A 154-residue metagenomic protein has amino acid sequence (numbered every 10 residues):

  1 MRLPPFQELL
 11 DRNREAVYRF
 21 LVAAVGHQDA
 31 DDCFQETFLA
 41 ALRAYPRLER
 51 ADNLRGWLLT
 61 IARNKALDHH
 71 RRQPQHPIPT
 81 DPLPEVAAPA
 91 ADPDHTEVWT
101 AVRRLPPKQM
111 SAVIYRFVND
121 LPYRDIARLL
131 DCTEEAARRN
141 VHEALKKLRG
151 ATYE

Functional and structural regions predicted by a protein language model:
M1-E8, Y18-E36, Y45-D52, E134: Short, charged helix-capping/linker segments at alpha-helix termini
P4, P77-R103: Acidic, proline/glycine-rich intrinsically disordered inter-domain spacer in sigma factors
A16, E97-T100, M110-S111: Pre-recognition alpha-helix immediately N-terminal to the DNA-recognition helix within helix-turn-helix or winged-helix
Y18, F38, P106, M110 (+1 more regions): C-terminal flanking helix
D32-L39, D52-N64: Structural recognition of an alpha-helix C-terminal capping motif at a helix-to-coil junction
P46-R50, T60-T80, A91: Arg/Lys-rich amphipathic alpha helix in sigma70-family domain 2
R63, L67, L130-E154: DNA-recognition helix of helix-turn-helix
A112-R116: A short pre-motif secondary-structure segment
